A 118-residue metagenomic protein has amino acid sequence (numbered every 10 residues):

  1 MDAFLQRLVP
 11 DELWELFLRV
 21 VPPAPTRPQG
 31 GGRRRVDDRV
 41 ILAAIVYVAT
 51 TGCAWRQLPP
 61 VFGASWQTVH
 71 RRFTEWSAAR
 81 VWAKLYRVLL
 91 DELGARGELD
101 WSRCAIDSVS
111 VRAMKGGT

Functional and structural regions predicted by a protein language model:
M1-T118: Short alpha-helical elements
